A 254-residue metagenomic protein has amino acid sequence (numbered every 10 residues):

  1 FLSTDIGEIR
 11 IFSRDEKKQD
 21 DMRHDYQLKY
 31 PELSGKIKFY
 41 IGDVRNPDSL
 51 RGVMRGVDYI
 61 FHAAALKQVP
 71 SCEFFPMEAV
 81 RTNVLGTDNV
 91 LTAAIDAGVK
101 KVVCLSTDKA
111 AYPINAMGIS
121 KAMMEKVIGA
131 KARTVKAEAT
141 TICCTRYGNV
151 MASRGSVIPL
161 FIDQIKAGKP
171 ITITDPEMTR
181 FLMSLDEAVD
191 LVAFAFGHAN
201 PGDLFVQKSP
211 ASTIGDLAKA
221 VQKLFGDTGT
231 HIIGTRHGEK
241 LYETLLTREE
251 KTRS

Functional and structural regions predicted by a protein language model:
D5-D21: Conserved glycine-rich Rossmann-like NAD(P)H-binding loop of the short-chain dehydrogenase/reductase
S13, Y40-I41, R81, D175 (+1 more regions): Conserved residues in the N-terminal Rossmann fold of short-chain dehydrogenase/reductase
D15, D25, D108, P210: Residues in the short beta-alpha loop(s) of Rossmann-like NAD(P)-binding domains
E32-Y59: Conserved Rossmann-fold cofactor-binding substructure of NAD(P)-dependent oxidoreductases
F39, A79, V102, I142-T145: Hydrophobic/aromatic anchor residues within beta-strands of the central parallel beta-sheet of Rossmann-like
H62, L66-P70, F74-A122, A130: Conserved Rossmann-fold NAD(P)-dependent oxidoreductase catalytic core, especially the SDR/UDP-sugar
A116-M117, A122-A199, P210, I214 (+1 more regions): NAD(P)-dependent short-chain dehydrogenase/reductase
A195-S254: Mid/C-terminal beta-alpha module of Rossmann-like enzyme folds, strongest in SDR-family dehydrogenases/epimerases
